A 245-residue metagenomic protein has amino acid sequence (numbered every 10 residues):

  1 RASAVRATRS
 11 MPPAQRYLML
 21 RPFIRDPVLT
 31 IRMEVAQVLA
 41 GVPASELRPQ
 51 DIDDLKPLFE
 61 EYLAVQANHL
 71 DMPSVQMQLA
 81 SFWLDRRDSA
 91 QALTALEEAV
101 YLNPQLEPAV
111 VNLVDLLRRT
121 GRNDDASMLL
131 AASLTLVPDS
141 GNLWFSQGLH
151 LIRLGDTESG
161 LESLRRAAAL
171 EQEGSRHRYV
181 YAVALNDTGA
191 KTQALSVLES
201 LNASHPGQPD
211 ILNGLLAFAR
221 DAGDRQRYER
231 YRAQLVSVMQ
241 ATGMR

Functional and structural regions predicted by a protein language model:
A2, M11-I24, E46-E61, L93-T94: Amphipathic alpha-helical scaffolding segments comprising HEAT/armadillo-like alpha-solenoid repeats
S10, V38-G41, D85, R119-T120 (+3 more regions): Register position in tetratricopeptide repeats
M11, D26, N68, L102 (+4 more regions): Structural marker of alpha-solenoid helical repeat scaffolds
L29, P73-S74, E107-P108, G141-N142 (+2 more regions): Helix-start (N-cap) detector for alpha-helical repeat units in TPR-like alpha-solenoids, especially tetratricopeptide
D53, V65, G207-R245: Terminal, low-structured helical/coil segments at or just beyond the last alpha-helical repeat
V65, E98-A99, A132-S133, R166-A167 (+2 more regions): Canonical positions in the second alpha-helix
